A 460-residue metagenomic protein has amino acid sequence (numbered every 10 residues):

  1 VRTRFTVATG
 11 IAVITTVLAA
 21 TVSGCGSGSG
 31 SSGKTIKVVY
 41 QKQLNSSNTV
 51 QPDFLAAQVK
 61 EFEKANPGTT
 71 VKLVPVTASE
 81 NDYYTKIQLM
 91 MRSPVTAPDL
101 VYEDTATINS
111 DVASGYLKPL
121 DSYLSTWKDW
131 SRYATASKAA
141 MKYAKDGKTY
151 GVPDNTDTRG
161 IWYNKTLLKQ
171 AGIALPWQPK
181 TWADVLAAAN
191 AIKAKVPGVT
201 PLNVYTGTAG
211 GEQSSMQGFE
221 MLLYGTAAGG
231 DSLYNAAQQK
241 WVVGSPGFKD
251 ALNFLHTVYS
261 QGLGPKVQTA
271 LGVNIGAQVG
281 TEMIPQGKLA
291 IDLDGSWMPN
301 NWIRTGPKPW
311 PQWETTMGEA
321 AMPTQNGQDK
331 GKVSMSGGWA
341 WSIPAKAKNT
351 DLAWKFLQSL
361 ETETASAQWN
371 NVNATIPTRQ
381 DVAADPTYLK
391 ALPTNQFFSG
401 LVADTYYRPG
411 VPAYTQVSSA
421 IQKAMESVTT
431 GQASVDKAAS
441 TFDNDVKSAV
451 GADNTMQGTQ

Functional and structural regions predicted by a protein language model:
R2-S114, L352, K437, D445-Q460: Conserved N-terminal structural module of periplasmic/extracytoplasmic solute-binding proteins
T105-G160, G318-A321: Hinge/lid segment of periplasmic solute-binding proteins
D121-A134, Q178, T206-G210, A227-D250 (+4 more regions): Short, solvent-exposed loop/beta-turn-alpha elements that line the ligand-binding surface or hinge of extracytoplasmic
K142, A320-A321, N370-K423, T455-Q460: Long, aromatic- and glycine/proline-rich binding clefts that accommodate carbohydrate-like moieties
A144-D154, R159, D184-W241, G247 (+1 more regions): Extracytoplasmic/periplasmic solute-binding protein
K169, L175, A194, A403-Q460: Conserved C-terminal helix/tail region of periplasmic/extracytoplasmic solute-binding proteins
A171-A174, S260-P265, T305-A374: Extracytoplasmic/periplasmic substrate-recognition and gating elements
A188-N190, A237-G272, G318, M322-Q325: Glycine-centered hinge/linker elements that transmit conformational signals in sensory and ligand-binding systems
